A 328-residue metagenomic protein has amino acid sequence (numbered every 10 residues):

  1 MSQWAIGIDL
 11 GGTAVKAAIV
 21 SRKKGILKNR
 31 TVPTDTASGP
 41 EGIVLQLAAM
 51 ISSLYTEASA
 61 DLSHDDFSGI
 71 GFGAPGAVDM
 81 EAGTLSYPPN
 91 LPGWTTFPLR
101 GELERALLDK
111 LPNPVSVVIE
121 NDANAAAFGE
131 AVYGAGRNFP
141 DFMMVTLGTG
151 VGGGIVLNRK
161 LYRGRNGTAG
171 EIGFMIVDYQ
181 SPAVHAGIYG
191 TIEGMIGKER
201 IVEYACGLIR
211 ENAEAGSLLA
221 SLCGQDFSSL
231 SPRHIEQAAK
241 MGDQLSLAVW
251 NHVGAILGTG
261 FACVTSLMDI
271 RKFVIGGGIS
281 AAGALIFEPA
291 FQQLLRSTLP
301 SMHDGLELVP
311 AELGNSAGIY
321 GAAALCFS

Functional and structural regions predicted by a protein language model:
M1-G69, V78-T84, E104-V115, G129-P140 (+1 more regions): ATP-binding/phosphotransfer module of carbohydrate and carboxylate kinases, centering on a glycine-rich
D9, G71-P75, E120, M144-G150 (+1 more regions): Short beta-strand segments
G76, G93-R100, I196: A structural motif shared across PLP-dependent enzymes of the aminotransferase-like
T84-T95: A charged helix-plus-loop insertion that forms the helical arch/lid used to bind and gate nucleic-acid substrates
A123-A126: Active-site-adjacent loop/helix segments that line or gate small-molecule/cofactor pockets in enzymes
A135-I196: Glycine-rich phosphate-binding loop of actin/hexokinase-like ATP-binding domains
